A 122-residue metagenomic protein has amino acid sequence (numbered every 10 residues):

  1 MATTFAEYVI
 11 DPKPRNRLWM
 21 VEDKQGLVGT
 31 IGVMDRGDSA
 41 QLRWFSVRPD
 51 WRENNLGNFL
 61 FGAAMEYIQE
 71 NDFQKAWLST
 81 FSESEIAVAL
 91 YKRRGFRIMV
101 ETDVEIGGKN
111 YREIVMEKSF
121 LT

Functional and structural regions predicted by a protein language model:
M1-D50, F61-A63, Y67, T102 (+1 more regions): Acetyl-CoA-dependent GNAT
M1-T4, Q41, G57, A63 (+4 more regions): A general marker of short, structured functional hotspots
P12-K13, E70, G108-N110: Short, flexible hinge/linker loops that cap or flank conserved catalytic cores
L18-W19, D72-K75: Short, mixed-charge, low-aromatic patches
G26, R48-G62, Q69-N71, S82-A89 (+1 more regions): Conserved glycine-rich acetyl-CoA-binding loop
M34, R43-S46, G57, Y91 (+1 more regions): Surface-exposed beta-strand edges and their flanking turn/coil or helix-capping segments
Q74-W77, F81-V88, K92-R94, V100-T122: C-terminal "cap" of GNAT-fold acetyltransferases
